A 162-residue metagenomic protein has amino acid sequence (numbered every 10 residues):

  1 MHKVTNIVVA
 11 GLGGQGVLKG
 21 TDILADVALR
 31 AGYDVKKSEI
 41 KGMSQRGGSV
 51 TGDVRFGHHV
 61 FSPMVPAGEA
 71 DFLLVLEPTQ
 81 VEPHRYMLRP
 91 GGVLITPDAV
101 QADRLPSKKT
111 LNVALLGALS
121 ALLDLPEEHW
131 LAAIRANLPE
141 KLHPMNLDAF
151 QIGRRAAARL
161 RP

Functional and structural regions predicted by a protein language model:
M1-P162: Active-site cofactor/cluster-binding pocket
